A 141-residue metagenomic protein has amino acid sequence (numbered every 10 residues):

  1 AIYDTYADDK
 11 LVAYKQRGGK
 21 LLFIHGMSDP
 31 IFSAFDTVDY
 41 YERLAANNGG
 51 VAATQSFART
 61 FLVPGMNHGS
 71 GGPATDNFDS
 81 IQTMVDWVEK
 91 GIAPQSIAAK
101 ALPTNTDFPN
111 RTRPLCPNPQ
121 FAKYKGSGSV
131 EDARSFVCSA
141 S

Functional and structural regions predicted by a protein language model:
A1-S141: C-terminal His-loop and adjacent cap/lid subdomain of alpha/beta-hydrolase
